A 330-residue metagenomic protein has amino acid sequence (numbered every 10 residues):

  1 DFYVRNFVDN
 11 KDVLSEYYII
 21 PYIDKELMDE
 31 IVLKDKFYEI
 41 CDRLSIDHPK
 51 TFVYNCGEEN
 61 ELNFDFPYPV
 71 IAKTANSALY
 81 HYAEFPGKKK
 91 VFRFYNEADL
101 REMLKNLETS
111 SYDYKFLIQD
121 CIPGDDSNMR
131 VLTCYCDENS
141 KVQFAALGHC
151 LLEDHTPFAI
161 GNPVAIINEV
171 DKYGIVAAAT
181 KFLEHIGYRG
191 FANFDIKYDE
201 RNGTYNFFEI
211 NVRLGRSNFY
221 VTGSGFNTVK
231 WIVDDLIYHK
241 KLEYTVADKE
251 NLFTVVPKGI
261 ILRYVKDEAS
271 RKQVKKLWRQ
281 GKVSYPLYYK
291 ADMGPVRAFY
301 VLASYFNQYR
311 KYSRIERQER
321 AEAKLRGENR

Functional and structural regions predicted by a protein language model:
D1-V32, S45-K50: A short, GP-enriched loop/loop-strand-helix hinge that lies immediately N-terminal to, or at the N-terminal rim
M28-L117, E138-N139, Y173, A177 (+1 more regions): Active-site nucleotide/adenylate-binding loops and adjacent lid/helix of ATP-dependent enzymes
P49, R130-L132, F194: Change "...and in nucleic-acid phosphodiester-cleaving endonucleases..." to "...and in nucleic-acid processing enzymes
K88-E102, D120-I186, N211-L236: ATP-dependent carboxylate/phosphate-activation module, predominantly the ATP-grasp catalytic core and closely related
Q119-D120, R189-R201: A short glycine-rich, hydrophobically flanked beta-strand micro-motif that places a catalytic Asp/Glu for divalent metal
G203-R213: A short beta-strand motif that forms the metal-chelation/ATP-contact edge of phosphoryl-transfer active sites
D234-R330: Peripheral (often C-terminal) accessory segments that flank ATP-dependent C-N-forming ligase machineries
